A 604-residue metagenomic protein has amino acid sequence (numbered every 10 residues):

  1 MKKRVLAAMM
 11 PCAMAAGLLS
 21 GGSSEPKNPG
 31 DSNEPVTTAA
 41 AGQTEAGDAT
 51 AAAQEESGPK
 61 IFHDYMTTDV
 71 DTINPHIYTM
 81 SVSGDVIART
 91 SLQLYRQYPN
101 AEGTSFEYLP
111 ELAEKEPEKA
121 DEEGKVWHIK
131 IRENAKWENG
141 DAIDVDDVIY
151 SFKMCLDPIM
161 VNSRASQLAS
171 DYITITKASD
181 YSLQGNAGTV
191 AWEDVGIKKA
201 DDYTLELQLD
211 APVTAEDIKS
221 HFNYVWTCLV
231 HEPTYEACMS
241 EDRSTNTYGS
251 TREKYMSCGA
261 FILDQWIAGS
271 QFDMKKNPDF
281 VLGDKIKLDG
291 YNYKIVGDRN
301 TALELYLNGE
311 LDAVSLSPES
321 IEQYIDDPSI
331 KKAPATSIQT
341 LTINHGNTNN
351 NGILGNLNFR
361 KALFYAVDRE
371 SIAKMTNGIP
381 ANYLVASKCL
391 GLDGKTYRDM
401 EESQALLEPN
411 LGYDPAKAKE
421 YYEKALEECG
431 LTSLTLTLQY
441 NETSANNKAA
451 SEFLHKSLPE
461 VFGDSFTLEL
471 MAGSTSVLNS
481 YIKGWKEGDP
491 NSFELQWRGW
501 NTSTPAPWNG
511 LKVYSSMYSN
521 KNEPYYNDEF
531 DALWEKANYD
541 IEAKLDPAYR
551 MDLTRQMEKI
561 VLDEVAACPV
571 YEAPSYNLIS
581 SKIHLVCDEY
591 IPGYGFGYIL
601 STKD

Functional and structural regions predicted by a protein language model:
E55, A373-T376, L406-L411, F466-L478 (+2 more regions): Extracytoplasmic/peripheral linker and loop segments enriched in polar/acidic and small residues with frequent Thr/Pro
Y65-E122, M256: N-terminal lobe/hinge region of extracytoplasmic solute-binding protein
P99, G103, L209-V213, S220-I286 (+1 more regions): Gly/Pro-rich hinge or "lid" segments in bacterial periplasmic/extracellular proteins
S163-A237: Surface-exposed binding/hinge segments that line and control ligand-binding clefts or catalytic entry sites
T247-G249, D279-Y324: Ligand-site clamp/hinge motif
A268, L411-A416, E420-T502, S575: Ligand/substrate-recognition segments at binding pockets and active sites
I379-K424, E442-K448, L545: Structural transition elements
I579-D604: Long beta-strand-rich cores associated with HINT superfamily self-processing modules
